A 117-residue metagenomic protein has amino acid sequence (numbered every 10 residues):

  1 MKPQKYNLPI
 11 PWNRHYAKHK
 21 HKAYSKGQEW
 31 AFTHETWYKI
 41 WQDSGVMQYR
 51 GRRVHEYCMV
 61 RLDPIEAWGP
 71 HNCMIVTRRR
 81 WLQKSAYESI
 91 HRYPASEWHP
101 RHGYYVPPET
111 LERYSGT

Functional and structural regions predicted by a protein language model:
M1-Y24, Q83-Y105, E109: Secondary-structure boundary/linker elements at domain or insertion junctions
Q28-H102: Short, cationic Gly/His-enriched loop motifs
E109-T117: Intrinsically disordered, low-complexity and often Lys/Arg-enriched segments
